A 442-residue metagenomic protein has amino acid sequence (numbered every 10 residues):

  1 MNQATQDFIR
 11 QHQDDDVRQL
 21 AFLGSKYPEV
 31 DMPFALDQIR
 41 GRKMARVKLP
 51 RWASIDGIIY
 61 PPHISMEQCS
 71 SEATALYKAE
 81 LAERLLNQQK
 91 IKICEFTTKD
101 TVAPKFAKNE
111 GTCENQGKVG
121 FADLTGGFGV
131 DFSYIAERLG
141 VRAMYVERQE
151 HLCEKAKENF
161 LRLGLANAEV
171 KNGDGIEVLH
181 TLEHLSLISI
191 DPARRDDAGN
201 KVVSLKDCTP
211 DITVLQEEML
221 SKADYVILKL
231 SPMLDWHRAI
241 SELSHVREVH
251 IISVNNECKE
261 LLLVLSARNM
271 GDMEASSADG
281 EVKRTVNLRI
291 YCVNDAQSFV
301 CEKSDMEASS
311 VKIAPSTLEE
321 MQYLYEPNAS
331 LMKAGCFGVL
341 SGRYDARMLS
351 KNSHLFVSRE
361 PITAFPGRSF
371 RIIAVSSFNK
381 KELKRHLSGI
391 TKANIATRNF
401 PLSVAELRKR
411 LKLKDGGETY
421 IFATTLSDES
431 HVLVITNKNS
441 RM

Functional and structural regions predicted by a protein language model:
M1-M442: SAM-dependent transferase fold signal centered on methyltransferase-like domains, encompassing both Class I
